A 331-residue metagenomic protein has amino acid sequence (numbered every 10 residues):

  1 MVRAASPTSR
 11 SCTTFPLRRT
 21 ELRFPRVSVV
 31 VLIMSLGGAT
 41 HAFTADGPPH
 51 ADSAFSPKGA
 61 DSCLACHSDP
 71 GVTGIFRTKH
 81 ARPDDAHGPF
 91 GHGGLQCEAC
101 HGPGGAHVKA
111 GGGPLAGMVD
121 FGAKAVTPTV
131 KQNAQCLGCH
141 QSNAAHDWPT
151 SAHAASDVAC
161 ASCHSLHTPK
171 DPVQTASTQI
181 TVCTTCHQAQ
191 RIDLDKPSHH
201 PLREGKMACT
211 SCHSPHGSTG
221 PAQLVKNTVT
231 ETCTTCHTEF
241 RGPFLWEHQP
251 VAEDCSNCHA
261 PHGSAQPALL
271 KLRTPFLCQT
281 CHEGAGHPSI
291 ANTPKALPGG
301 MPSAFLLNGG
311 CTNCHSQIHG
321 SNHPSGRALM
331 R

Functional and structural regions predicted by a protein language model:
M1-R3, H248: Accessible peptide chain termini
R3-C12: Low-acidity, Ser/Thr- and Arg-rich intrinsically disordered low-complexity segments
S11-R26: Short, low-complexity, charge-dense intrinsically disordered segments
C12, T40-R331: Short sequence/structural segments immediately N-terminal
V27-A39: Bacterial N-terminal signal peptides
